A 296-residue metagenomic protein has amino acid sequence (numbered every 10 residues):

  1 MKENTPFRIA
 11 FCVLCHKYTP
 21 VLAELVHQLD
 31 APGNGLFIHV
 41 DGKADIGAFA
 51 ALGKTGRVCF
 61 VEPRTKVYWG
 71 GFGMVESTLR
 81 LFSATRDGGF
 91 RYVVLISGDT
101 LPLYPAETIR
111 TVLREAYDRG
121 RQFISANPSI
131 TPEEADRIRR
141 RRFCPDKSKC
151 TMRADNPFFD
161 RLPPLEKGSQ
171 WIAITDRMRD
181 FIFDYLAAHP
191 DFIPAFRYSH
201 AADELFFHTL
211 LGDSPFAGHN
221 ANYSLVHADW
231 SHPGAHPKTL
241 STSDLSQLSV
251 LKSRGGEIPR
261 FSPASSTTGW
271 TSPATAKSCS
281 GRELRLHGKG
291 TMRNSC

Functional and structural regions predicted by a protein language model:
M1-C296: ER/Golgi luminal nucleotide-sugar-dependent glycosyltransferases, focusing on the catalytic module
